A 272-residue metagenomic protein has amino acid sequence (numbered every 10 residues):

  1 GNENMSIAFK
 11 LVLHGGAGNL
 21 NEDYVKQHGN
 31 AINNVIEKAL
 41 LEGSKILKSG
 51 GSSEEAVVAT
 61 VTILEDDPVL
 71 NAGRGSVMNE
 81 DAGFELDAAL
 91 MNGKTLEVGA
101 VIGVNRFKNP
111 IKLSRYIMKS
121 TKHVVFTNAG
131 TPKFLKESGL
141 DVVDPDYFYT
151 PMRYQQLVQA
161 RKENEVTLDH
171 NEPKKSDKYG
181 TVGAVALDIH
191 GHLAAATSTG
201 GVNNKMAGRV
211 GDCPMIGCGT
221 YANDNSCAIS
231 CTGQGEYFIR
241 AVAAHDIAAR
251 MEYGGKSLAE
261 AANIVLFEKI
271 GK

Functional and structural regions predicted by a protein language model:
M5-K272: Alpha/propeptide regions of enzymes that mature by internal proteolysis
